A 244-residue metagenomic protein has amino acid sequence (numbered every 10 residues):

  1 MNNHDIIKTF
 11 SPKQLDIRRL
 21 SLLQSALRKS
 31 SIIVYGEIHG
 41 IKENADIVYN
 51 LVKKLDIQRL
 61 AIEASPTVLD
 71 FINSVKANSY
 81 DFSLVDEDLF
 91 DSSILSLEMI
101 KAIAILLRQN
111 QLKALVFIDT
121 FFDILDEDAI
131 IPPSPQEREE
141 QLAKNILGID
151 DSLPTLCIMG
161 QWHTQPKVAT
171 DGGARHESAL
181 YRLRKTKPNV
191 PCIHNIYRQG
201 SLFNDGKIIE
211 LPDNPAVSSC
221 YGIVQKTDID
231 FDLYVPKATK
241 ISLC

Functional and structural regions predicted by a protein language model:
M1-C244: Compositional signal for N-terminal targeting/processing segments
